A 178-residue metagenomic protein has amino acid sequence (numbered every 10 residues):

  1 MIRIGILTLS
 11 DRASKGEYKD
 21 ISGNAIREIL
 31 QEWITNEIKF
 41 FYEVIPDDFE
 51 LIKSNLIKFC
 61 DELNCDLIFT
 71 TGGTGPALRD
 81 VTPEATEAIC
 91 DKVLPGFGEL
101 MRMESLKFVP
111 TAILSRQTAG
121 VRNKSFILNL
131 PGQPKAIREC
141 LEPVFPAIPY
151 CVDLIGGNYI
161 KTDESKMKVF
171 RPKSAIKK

Functional and structural regions predicted by a protein language model:
M1-K178: Non-catalytic beta/alpha edge segments that cap or flank active sites
